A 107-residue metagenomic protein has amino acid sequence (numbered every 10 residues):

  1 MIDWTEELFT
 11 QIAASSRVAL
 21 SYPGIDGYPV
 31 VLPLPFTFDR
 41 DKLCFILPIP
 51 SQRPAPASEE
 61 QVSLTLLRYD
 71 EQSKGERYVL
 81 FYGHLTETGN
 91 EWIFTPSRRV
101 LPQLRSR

Functional and structural regions predicted by a protein language model:
M1-A19: Short, basic/aromatic recognition patches
M1-E6, C44-S51: Charged, amphipathic alpha-helical segments
W4, A13, P33, S58-V62: Residue-level signal for well-ordered alpha-helical segments
Q11, G27, F36, A55 (+1 more regions): Sterically constrained small-residue positions within well-ordered secondary structures of folded domains
I12, L20, L34, L64 (+1 more regions): Generic hydrophobic secondary-structure signal
S15-I49: Short beta-strand segments
L32, L104-R107: A short secondary-structure junction signal
I49-L104: Short, structured beta-strand-loop surface elements
